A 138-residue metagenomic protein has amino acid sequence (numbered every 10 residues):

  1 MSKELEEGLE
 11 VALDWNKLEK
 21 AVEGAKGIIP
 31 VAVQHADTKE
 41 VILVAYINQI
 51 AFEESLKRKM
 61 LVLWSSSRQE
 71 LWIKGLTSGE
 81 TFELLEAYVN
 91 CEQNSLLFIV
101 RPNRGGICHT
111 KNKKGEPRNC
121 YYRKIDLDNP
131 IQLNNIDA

Functional and structural regions predicted by a protein language model:
S2-I28, H35-I42, I47-A138: C-terminal binding/interaction regions
